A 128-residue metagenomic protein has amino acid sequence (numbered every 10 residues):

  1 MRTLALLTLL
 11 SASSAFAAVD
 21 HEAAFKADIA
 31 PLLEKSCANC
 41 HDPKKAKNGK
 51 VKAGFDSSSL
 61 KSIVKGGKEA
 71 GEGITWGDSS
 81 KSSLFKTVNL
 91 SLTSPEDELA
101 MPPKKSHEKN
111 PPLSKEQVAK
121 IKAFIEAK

Functional and structural regions predicted by a protein language model:
M1-L4: Positively charged n-region of N-terminal signal peptides that target proteins for export
T8-A17: Hydrophobic h-region of N-terminal signal peptides that target proteins for export in Gram-negative bacteria
A17-K128: Aromatic- and Gly/Pro-enriched helix-to-coil junctions and flexible linker segments
